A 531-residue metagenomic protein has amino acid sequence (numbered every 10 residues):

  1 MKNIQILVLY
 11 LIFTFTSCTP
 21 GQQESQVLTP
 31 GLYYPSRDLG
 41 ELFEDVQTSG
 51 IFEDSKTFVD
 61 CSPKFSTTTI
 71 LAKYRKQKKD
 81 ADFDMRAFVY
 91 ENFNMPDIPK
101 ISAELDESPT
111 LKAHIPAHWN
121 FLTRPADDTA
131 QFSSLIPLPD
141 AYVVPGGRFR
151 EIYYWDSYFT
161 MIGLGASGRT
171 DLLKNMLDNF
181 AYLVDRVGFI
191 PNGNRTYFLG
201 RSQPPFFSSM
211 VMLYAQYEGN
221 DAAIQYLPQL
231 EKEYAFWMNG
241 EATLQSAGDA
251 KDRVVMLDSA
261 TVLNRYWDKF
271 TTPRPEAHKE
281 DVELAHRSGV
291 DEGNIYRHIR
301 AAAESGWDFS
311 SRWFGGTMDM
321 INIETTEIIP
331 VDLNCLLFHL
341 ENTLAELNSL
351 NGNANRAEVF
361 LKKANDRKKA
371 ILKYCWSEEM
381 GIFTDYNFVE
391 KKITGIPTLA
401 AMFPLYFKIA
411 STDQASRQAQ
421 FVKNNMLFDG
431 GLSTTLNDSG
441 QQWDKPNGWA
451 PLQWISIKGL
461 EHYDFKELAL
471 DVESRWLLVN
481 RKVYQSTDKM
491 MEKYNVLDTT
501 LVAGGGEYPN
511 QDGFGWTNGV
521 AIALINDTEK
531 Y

Functional and structural regions predicted by a protein language model:
K2-Y10: Sec-dependent signal peptide recognition, specifically the positively charged N-region followed immediately by
F15-S17: C-terminal motif of bacterial Sec signal peptides marking the signal peptidase cleavage site
D38, L42-E151, N175-A181, V187-I190 (+4 more regions): Extended glycan-interaction surfaces of carbohydrate-active proteins
H114, R169-F180, D221-M238, L340 (+3 more regions): Extended, well-ordered alpha-helical scaffold segments
Y153-L183, A400-S411, Q453-K466: Alpha-helical support elements that line or immediately flank enzyme active sites and cofactor-binding pockets
I162-A166, S209-Q216, H339-L350, Y406 (+2 more regions): Short glycine/serine- and small hydrophobic-enriched flexible loop segments
V184-Y226, Q511: Aromatic/His-enriched, Gly/Pro-containing loop or helix-boundary segments that lie immediately adjacent to catalytic
I323-F360, Q442-I455, G459-E467: Long, repeat-rich segments with strong aromatic
